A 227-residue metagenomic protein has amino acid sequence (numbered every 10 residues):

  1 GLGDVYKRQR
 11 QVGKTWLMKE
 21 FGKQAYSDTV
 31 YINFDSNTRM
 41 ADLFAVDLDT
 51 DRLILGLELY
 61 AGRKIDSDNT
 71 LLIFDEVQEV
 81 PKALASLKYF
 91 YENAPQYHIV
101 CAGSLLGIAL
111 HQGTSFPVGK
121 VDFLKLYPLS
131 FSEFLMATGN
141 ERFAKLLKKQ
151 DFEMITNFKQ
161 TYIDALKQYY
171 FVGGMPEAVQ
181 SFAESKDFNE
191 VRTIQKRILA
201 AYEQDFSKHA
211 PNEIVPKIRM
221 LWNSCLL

Functional and structural regions predicted by a protein language model:
L2-V5: Short, small-residue-biased leader/transition segments that mark boundaries at the very start of proteins
K14: Conserved lysine of the Walker
L17, F21: Hydrophobic positions on the alpha1 helix immediately C-terminal to the Walker A/P-loop
A25-M40: Conserved catalytic segments around the Walker B and adjacent sensor/switch elements of P-loop NTPase domains
S36-S67: Short glycine-rich substrate-engagement loop in P-loop NTPases that contacts/grips substrate
H98-S104, K125: Structural recognition of the conserved hydrophobic beta-strand(s) that form the central parallel beta-sheet of P-loop
G107-F123, M136-N140: Short regulatory helix/loop adjacent to the ATP-binding pocket of P-loop NTPases
M136-L227: Interdomain hinge/linker elements that couple catalytic modules in large macromolecular machines
